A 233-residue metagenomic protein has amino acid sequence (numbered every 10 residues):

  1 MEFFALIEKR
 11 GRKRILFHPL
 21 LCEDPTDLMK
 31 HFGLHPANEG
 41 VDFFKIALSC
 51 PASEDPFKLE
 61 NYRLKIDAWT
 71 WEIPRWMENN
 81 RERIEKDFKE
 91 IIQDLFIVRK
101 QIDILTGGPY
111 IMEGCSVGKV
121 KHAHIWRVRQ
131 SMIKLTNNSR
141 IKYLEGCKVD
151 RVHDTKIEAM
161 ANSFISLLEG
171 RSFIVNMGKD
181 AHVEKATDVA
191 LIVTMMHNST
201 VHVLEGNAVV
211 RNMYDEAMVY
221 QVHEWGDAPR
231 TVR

Functional and structural regions predicted by a protein language model:
M1-R233: Short, glycine-biased loop/turn motifs at secondary-structure junctions and in low-complexity Ser/Thr/Pro-rich termini
